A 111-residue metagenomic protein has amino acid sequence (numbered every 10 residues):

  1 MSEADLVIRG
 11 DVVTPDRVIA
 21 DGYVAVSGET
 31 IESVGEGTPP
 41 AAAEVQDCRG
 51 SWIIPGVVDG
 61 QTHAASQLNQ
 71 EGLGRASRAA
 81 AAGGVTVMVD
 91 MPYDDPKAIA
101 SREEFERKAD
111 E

Functional and structural regions predicted by a protein language model:
M1-P40: N-terminal metal-binding scaffold of metallo-dependent hydrolase/deaminase domains
A42-D47: Conserved beta-strand scaffold positions in the cores of enzyme catalytic domains, especially in NTP/NDP-utilizing
C48-E111: Metal-associated gating/positioning segment near the N- to mid-region
